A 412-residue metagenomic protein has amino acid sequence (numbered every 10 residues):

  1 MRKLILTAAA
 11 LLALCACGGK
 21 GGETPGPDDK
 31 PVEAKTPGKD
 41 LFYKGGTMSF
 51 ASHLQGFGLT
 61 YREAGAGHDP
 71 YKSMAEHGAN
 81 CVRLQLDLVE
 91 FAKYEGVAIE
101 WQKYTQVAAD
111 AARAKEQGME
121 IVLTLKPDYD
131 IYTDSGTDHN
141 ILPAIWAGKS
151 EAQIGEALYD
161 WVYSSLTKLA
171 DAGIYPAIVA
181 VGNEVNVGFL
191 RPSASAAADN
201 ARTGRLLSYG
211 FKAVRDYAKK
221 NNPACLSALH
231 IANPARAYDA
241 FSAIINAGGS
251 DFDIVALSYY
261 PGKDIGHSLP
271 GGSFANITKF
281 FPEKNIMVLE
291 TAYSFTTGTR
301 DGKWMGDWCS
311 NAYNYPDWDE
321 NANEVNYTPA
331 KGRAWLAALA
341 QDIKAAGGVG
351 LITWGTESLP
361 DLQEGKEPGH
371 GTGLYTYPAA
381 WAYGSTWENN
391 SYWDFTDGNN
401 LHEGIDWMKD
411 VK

Functional and structural regions predicted by a protein language model:
M1-T36: Bacterial Sec-dependent N-terminal signal peptides
P31-M74: Boundary/entry segment of secreted carbohydrate-active catalytic domains
Y43-M48, V82-L84, I121-P127, A177-V181 (+4 more regions): Hydrophobic faces of well-ordered beta-strands that scaffold small-molecule active sites in alpha/beta enzyme cores
G58-A75, L158-K168, A235-A247, R333-L339: Short, acidic/polar
R62, G298-W304, N326-W335, W354-K412: Aromatic-rich peripheral "rim/lid" segments of glycoside hydrolase catalytic domains that contact and position glycan
S73-L226: Substrate-binding cleft and catalytic face of glycoside hydrolase catalytic domains, especially the flexible beta-alpha
L123, Y175-A177, N183, I231 (+4 more regions): Aromatic- and acid-rich polysaccharide-binding/catalytic face of secreted or lumenal carbohydrate-active enzymes
V187-R191, L257-Y260, F280-L339, T353-E367: Active-site clefts of carbohydrate-active enzymes
